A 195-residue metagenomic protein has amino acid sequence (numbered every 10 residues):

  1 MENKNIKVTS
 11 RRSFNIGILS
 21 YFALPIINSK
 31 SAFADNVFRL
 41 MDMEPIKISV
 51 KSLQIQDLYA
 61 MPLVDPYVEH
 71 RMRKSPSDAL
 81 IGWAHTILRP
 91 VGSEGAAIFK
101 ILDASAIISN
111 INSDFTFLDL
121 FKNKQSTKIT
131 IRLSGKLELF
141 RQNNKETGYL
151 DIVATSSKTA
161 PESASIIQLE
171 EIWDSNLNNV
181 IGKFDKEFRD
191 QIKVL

Functional and structural regions predicted by a protein language model:
E2-Y21: N-terminal secretory signal peptides and thylakoid transit peptides that target proteins across membranes
Y21-G82: A structural "domain/chain start" motif
M41, S49-K51, Q56-L58, K100-L102 (+2 more regions): A structural detector for beta-sheet-dominated domains
H70, K145-K186: Short secondary-structure boundary motifs at beta->alpha junctions and helix caps
G82-G95: Short, well-structured hydrophobic secondary-structure segments
G95-Y149: Surface-exposed short loop/turn segments
R189-L195: Short, highly charged C-terminal tails/helix-capping segments
